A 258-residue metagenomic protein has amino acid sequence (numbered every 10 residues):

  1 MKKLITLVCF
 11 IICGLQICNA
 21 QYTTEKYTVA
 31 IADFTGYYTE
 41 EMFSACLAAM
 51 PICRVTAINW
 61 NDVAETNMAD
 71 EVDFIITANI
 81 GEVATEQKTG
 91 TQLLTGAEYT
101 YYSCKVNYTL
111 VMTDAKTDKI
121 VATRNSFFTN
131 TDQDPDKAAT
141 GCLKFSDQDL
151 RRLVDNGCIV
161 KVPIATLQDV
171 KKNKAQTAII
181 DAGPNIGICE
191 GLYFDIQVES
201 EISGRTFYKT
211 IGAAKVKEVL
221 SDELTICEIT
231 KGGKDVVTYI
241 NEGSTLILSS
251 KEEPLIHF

Functional and structural regions predicted by a protein language model:
L4-L15, A20: Sec-dependent N-terminal signal peptides
A20-F258: Surface-exposed, polar/charged interaction patches used for macromolecular assembly or partner binding
